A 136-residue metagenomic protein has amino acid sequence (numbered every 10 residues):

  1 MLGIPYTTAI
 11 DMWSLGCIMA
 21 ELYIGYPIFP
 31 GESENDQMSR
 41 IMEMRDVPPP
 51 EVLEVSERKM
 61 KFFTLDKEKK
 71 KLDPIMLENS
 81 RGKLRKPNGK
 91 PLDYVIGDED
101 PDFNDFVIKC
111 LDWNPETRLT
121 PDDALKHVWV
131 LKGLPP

Functional and structural regions predicted by a protein language model:
L2-T8, F29: Activation segment
D11: Conserved catalytic-loop aspartate of Hanks-type protein kinases
L22-Y23: Hydrophobic anchor on a C-lobe helix of Hanks-type protein kinase catalytic domains
F29-R40, E54-K59: Conserved loop-to-helix junction within protein kinase catalytic domains, corresponding to the end of the activation
S39-E43, D105-D112: Conserved C-lobe helical segment of Hanks-type protein kinase catalytic domains, centered on the alphaI helix
V47-I108: C-terminal lobe substrate-recognition/regulatory segment of protein kinase catalytic domains
K109, E116-P136: Regulatory extensions flanking the kinase catalytic core
